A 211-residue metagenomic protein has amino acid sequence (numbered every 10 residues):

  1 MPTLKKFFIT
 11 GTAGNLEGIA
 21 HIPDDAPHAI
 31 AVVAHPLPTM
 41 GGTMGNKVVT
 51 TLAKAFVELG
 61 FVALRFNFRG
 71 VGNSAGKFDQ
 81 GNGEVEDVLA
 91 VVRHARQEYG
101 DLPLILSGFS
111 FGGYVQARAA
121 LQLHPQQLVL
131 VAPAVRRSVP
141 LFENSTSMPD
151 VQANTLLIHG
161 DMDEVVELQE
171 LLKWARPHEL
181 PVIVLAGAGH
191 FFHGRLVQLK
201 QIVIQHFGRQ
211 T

Functional and structural regions predicted by a protein language model:
M1-A26: N-terminal cap/lid segment of alpha/beta-hydrolase-fold proteins
D24-N67: Short, surface-exposed "cap/lid" segments of acyl-processing enzymes
P36-L37, L130-S138, G160: Active-site nucleophile loop of the alpha/beta-hydrolase fold
V48, F78-E98: Alpha/beta-hydrolase active-site loop
G76, A188-Q198: Catalytic histidine-centered segment of alpha/beta-hydrolase-like enzymes
S107-Q116: Gly/Ala-rich beta-loop-alpha elbow adjacent to hydrolase catalytic centers
R136-R137, D161-V166, H190-F191: Acidic catalytic loop of the alpha/beta-hydrolase fold
D150-Q152, L156-H159, D163: Short beta-strand/loop motif that positions the catalytic acidic residue of the alpha/beta-hydrolase fold
